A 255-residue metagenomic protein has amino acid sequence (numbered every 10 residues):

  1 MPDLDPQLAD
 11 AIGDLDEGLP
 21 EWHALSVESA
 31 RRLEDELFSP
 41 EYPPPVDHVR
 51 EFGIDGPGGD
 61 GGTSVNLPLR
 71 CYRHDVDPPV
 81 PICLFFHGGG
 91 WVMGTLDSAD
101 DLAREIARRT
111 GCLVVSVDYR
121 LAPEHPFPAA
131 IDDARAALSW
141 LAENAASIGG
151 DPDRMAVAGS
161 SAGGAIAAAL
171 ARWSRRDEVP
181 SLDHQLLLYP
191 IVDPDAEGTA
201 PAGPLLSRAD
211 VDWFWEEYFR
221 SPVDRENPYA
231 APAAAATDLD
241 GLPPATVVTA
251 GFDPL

Functional and structural regions predicted by a protein language model:
M1-C71: A glycine/proline-hinged amphipathic helix-loop "lid/cap" segment that gates access to hydrophobic ligand pockets
P79-G89: Short beta-strand element of the alpha/beta-hydrolase
D97-S116: Short amphipathic alpha-helix adjacent to the substrate-entry channel of hydrolases
A142-V157: Gly/Ser-rich "nucleophile elbow"/oxyanion-hole loop immediately N-terminal to the catalytic nucleophile in hydrolases
V157-G159, L188, V248: Short beta-strand immediately N-terminal to the catalytic nucleophile in serine-hydrolase-like folds
G159, G163, A167: Gly/Ala-rich beta-loop-alpha elbow adjacent to hydrolase catalytic centers
R172-V223: Hydrolase active-site cap/lid region
P222-L255: Serine-hydrolase catalytic core
